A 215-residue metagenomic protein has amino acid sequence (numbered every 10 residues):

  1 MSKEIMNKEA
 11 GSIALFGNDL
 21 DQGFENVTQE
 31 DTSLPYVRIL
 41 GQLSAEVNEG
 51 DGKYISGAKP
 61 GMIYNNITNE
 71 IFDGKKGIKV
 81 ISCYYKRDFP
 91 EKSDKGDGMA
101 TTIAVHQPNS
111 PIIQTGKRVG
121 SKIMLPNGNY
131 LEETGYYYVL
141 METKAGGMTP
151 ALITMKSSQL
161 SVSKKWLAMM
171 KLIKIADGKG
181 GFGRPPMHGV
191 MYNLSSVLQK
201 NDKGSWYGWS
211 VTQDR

Functional and structural regions predicted by a protein language model:
M1-M148, N201-D202, G208: OB-fold ssDNA-binding interfaces and closely related basic DNA-contact patches used across DNA replication/repair
E133-T212: Extended serine/threonine-enriched, polar tracts that run as long, contiguous segments within proteins
R215: Single-stranded nucleic-acid nicking/binding segments centered on His-rich, glycine/basic loops
